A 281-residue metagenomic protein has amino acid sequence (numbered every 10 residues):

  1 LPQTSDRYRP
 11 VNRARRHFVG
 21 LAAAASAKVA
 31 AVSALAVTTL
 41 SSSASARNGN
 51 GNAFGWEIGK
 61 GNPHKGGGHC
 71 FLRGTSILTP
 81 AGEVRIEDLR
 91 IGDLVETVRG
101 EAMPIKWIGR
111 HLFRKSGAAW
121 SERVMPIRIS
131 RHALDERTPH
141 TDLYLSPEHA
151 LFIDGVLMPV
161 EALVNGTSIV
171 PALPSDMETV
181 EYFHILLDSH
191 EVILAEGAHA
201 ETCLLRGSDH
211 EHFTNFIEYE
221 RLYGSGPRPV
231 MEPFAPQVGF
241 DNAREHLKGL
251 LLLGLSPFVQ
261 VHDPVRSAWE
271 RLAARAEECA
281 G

Functional and structural regions predicted by a protein language model:
L1-H17: N-terminal secretory signal peptides
A14-V29: N-terminal export leaders
A25-A34, T39: N-terminal Sec-pathway signal sequences of secreted and cell-surface proteins across taxa
A27, G49-N50, R114: Secondary-structure boundary/capping residues
L35-S76, E83, I127: C-terminal segment of N-terminal export signals and the immediately downstream linker at the start of the mature
R47, E181, L186-G281: Sequence-level preference for short, compositionally simple segments enriched in small aliphatic or small polar residues
F71-A81, I86, L94-Y223: Long beta-strand-rich cores associated with HINT superfamily self-processing modules
